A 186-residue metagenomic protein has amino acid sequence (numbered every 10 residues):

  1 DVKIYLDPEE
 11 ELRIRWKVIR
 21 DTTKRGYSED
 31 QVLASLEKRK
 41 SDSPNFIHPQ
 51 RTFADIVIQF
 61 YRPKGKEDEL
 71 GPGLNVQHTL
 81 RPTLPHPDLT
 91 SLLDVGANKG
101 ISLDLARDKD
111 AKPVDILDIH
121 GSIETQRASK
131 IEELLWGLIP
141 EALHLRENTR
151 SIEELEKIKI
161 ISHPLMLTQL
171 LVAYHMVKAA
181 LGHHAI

Functional and structural regions predicted by a protein language model:
D1-T22, A54, Q59: Conserved phosphate-donor/acceptor-positioning beta-strand/loop module used by diverse small-molecule
R20-I186: C-terminal accessory "lid"/substrate-recognition subdomains
